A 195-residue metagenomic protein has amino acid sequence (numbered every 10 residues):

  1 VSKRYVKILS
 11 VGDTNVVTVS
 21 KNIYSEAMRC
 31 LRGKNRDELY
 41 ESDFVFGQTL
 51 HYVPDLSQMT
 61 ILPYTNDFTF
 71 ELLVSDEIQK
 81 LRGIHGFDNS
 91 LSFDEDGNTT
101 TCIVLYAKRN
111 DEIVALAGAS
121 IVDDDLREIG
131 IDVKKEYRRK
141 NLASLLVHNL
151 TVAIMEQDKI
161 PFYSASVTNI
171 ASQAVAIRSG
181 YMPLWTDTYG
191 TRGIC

Functional and structural regions predicted by a protein language model:
V1-K80: Acyl-donor-binding surface of acyltransferase catalytic domains
K21, D43, N98-V104, I121 (+1 more regions): Long, contiguous binding/interaction regions
V45-P54, M182-C195: Conserved catalytic-core motifs of GNAT/GCN5-like acyltransferases
F46-T49, L56-M59, G97-T100, G130-D132 (+1 more regions): FIC/Doc superfamily catalytic core
G83-C102: Active-site rim helix/loop that mediates acceptor-substrate recognition in acyltransferases
D96-C102, K108-L126, I131-K134: A conserved beta-strand-loop-helix scaffold within acyl/acetyltransferase catalytic domains
I129, R139-A153, A174, R178: Conserved acetyl-CoA-binding loop-helix of GNAT-fold acetyltransferases
I154-S166: Conserved GNAT acetyl-CoA-binding A-motif
